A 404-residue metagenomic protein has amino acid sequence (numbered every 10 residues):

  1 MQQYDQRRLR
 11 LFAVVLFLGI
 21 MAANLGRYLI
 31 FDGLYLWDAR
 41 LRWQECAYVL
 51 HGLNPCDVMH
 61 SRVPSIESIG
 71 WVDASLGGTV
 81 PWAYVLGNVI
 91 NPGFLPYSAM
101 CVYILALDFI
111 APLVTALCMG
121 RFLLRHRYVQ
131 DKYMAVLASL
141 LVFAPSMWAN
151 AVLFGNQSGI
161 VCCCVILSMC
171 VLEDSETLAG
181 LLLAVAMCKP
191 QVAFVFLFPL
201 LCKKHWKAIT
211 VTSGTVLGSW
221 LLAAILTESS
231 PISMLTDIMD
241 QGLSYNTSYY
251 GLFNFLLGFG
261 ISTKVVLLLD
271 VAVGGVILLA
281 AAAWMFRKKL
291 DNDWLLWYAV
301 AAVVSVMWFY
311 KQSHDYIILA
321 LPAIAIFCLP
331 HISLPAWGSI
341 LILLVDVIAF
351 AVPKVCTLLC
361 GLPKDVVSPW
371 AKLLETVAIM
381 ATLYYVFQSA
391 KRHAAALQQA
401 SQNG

Functional and structural regions predicted by a protein language model:
Q2-L178, L200-A320: Primarily membrane-embedded glycan-assembly and transfer machineries that use lipid-linked glycans
L141-V142, A186, I318-L319, I342-F350: Hydrophobic alpha-helical transmembrane segments of integral membrane proteins, especially lipid-exposed positions
C164, V276-I277, I318-A325, E375-Q388: Hydrophobic cores of alpha-helical transmembrane segments in multi-pass inner/ER membrane proteins, independent
L183-P199, F309-D315: Transmembrane helices and adjacent periplasmic/lumenal helix-loop junctions of polyprenol-phosphate-dependent
L200, A325-F327: Interfacial segments of multi-pass membrane proteins
C328-G404: Aromatic-enriched
